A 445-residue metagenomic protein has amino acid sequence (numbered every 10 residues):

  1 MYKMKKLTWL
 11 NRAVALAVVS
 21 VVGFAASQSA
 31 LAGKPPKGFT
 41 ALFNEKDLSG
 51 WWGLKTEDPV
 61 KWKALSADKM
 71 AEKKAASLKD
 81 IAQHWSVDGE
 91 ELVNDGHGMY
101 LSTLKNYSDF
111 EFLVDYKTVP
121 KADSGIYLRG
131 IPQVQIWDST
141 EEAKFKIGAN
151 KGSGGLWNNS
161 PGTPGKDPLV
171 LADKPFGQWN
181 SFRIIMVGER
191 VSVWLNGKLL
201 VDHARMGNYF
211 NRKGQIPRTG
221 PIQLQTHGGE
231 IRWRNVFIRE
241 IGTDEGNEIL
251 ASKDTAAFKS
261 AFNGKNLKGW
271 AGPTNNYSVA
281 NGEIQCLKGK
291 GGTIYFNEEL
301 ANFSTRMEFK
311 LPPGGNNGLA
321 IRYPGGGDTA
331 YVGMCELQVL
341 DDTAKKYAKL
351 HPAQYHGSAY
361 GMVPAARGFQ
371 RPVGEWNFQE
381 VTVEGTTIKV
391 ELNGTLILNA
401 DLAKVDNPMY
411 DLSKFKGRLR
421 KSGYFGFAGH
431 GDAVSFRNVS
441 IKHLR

Functional and structural regions predicted by a protein language model:
M1-Y2, A30: Glycine-centered signal
Y2-A17: Bacterial N-terminal signal peptides that target proteins for export
K3-K6, G23, Q133, E336: A subset of signal/propeptide-processing and intrinsically disordered low-complexity segments in secreted/extracellular
V18-A26: Hydrophobic core
S29-R445: Carbohydrate-interacting regions of secretory-pathway proteins
